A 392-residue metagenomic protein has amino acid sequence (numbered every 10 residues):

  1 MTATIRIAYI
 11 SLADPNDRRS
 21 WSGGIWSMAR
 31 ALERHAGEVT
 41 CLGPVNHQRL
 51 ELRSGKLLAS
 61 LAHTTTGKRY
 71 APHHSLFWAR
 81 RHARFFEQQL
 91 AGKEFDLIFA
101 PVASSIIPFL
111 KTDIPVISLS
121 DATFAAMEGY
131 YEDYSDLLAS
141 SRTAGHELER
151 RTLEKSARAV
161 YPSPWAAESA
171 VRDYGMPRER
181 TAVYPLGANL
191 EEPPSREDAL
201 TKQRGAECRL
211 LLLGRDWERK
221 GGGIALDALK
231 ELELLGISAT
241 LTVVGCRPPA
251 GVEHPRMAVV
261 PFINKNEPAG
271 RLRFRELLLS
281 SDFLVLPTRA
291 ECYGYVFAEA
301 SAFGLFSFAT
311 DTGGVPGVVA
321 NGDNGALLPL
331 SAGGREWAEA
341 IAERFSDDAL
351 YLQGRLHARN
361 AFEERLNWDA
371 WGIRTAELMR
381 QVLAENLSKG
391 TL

Functional and structural regions predicted by a protein language model:
L138-A159: Membrane-proximal helix-turn-helix segments that form the acceptor-binding/catalytic region of lipid-linked
V160, E197-K220, L226-K230, L241: Conserved donor-binding/catalytic core segment of Leloir-type glycosyltransferases
W165, G187: Carbohydrate-associated surface elements
G245-F283: Nucleotide-activated donor-binding/catalytic signature segment of Leloir-type glycosyltransferases, i.e., the conserved
R289: Aromatic "clamp/platform" in nucleotide-sugar-dependent glycosyltransferases that forms part of the donor/acceptor
F306-T310, V319: Short hydrophobic beta-strand element within catalytic cores of glycosyltransferases and related nucleotide-activated
P316-E343: Change "using UDP/GDP/dTDP sugars" to "using nucleotide sugars
L350-R365, R374: A short, well-ordered alpha-helix in the C-terminal region of glycosyltransferases
